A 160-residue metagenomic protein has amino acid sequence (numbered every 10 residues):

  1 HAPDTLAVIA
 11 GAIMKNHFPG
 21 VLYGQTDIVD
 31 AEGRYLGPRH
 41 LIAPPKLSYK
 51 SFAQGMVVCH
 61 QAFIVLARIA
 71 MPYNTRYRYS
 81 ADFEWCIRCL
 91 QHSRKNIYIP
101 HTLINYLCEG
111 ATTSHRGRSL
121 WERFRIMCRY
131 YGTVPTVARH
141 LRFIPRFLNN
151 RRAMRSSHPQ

Functional and structural regions predicted by a protein language model:
H1-H115: Nucleotide-sugar donor-binding/catalytic module of glycosyltransferases that assemble extracellular/cell-envelope
R94, H101-T102, Y106, S114-A138: Catalytic core of nucleotide-sugar-dependent glycosyltransferases
C108-G110, S114-R118, N149-M154: Amphipathic, soluble alpha/beta structural segments
F124, C128-Q160: Membrane-proximal basic amphipathic "stem/tether" segments
